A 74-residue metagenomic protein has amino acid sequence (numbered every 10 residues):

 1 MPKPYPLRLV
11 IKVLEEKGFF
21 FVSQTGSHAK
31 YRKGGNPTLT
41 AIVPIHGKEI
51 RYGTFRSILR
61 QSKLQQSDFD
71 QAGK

Functional and structural regions predicted by a protein language model:
M1-K74: Basic nucleic-acid-binding interfaces
